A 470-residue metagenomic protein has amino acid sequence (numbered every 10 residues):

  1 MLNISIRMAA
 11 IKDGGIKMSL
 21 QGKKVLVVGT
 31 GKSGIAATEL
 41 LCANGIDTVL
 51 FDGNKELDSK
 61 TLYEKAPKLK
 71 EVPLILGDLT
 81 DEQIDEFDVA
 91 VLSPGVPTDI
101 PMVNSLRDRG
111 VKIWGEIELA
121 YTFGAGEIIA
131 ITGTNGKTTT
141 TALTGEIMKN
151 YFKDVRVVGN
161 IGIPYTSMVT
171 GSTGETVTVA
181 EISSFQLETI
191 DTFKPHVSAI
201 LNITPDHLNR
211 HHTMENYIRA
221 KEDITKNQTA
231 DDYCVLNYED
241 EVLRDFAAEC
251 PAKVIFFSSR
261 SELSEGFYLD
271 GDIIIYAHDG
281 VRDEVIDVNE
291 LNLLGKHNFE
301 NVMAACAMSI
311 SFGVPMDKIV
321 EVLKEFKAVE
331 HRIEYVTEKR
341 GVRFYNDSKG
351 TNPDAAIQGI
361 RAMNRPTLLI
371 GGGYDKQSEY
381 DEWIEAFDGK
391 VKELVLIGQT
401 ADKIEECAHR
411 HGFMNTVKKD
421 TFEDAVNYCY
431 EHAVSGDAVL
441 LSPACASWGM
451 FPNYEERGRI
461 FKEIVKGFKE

Functional and structural regions predicted by a protein language model:
L2-G115, L119, L294: N-terminal leader/targeting and accessory segments in enzymes
K12, I16, K24, E39-A43 (+6 more regions): Phosphate-binding loop of NTP-binding sites
I16-K24, G34-N44, D154, V288-V391: Nucleotide phosphate-binding/pyrophosphate-handling subdomain across enzymes that bind or process nucleotide phosphates
G31, N54, I161, E239-D240 (+2 more regions): Residues in the short beta-alpha loop(s) of Rossmann-like NAD(P)-binding domains
D47-N54, C234-Y238, I370-G371, K390-Q399: Short internal beta-strands
L62-K68, D381-D437: C-terminal helical cap/extension that packs against the catalytic core of soluble nucleotide-cofactor enzymes
G77-D78, W114-E118, P251-L269, V320-K324 (+2 more regions): Beta-strand->loop->alpha-helix junctions that form or flank phosphate-binding loops in nucleotide-handling enzymes
